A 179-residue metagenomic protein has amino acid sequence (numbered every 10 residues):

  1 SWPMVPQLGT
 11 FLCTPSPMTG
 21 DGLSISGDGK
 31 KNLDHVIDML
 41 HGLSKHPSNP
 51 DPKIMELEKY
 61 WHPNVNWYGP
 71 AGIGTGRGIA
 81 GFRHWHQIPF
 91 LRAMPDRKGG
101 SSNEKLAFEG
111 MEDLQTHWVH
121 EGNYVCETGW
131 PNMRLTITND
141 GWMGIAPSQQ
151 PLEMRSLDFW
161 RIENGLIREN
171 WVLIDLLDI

Functional and structural regions predicted by a protein language model:
S1-I179: C-terminal and inter-domain tail/linker signature
